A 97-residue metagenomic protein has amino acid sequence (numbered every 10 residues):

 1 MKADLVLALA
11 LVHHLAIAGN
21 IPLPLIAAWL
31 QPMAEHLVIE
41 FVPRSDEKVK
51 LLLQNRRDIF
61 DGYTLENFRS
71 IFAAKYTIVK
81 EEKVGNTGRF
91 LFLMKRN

Functional and structural regions predicted by a protein language model:
K2-A3: Local beta-strand N-terminus motif with an aromatic residue
V6-L7: A conserved beta-strand element that flanks and buttresses the S-adenosyl-L-methionine
L11: Hydrophobic adenine-recognition pocket in adenosine-nucleotide-binding enzymes
H14-L30: A short, conserved alpha-helix within the catalytic core of class I
I26-K48: Conserved beta-strand signature within the Rossmann-like core of class I S-adenosyl-L-methionine
L52-D58: Short secondary-structure boundary/capping segments
D58-Y76: Short alpha-helix
V79-N97: Core SAM-dependent methyltransferase catalytic element
